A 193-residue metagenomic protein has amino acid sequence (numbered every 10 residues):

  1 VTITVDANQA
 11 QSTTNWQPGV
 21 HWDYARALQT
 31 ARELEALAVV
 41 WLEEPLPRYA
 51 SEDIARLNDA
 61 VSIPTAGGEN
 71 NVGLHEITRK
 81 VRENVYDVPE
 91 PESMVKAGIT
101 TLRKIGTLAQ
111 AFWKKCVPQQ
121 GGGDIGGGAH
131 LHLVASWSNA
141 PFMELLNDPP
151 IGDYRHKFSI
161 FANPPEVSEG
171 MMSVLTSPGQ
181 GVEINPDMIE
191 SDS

Functional and structural regions predicted by a protein language model:
V1-A55, A60-V61: Metal-dependent enolase-superfamily TIM-barrel catalytic cores that perform enediolate-based chemistry
N15, T101, I184: Short acidic, gly/pro-rich beta-turn/loop elements at beta-sheet edges and active-site/ligand-binding grooves
A38, P47-G67, N71-M171, L175: Shared catalytic-loop signature of beta/alpha-barrel
P178-S193: Extended hydrophobic packing segments that form well-structured cores
